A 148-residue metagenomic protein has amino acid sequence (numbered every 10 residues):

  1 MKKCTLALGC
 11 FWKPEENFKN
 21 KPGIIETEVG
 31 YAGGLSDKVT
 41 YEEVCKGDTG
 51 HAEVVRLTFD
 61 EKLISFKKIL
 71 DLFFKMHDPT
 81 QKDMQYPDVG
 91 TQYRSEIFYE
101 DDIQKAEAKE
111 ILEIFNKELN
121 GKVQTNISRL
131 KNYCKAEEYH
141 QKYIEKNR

Functional and structural regions predicted by a protein language model:
M1-R148: Flexible coil/turn and secondary-structure edge motifs
